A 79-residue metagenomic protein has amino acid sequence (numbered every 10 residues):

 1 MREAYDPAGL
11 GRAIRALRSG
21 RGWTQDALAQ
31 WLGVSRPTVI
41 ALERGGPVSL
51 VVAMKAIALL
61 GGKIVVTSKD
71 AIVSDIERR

Functional and structural regions predicted by a protein language model:
M1-G9: A detector for short, charged/polar N-terminal pre-domain segments
R12-A27, W31: Short basic helix-loop element that most often maps to the first helix and adjoining turn of HTH DNA-binding modules
G33-P47: Recognition helix of helix-turn-helix/homeodomain-like DNA-binding domains that insert into the DNA major groove
G45-A58: Short, basic-rich loop-to-helix N-cap that marks the start of a DNA-contacting helix
L50, V65-R79: Short, charged recognition helix plus adjacent turn of helix-turn-helix-like nucleic-acid-binding domains
